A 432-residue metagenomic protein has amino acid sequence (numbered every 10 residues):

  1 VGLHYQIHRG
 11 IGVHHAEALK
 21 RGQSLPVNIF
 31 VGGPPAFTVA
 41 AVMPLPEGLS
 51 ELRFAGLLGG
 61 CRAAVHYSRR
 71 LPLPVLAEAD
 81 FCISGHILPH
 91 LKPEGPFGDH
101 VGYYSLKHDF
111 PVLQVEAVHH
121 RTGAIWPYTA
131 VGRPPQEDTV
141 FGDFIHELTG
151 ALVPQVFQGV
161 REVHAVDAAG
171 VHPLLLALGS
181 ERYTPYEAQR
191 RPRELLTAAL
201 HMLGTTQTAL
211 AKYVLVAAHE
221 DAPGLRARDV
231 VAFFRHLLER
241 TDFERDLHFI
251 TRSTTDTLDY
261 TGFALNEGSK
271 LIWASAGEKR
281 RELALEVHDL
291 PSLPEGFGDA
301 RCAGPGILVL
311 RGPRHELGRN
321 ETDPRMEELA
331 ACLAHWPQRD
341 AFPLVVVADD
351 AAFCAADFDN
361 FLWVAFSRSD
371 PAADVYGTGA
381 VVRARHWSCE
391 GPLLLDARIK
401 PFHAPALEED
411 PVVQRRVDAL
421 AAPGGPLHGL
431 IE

Functional and structural regions predicted by a protein language model:
V1-G32: Internal mixed beta-strand/loop scaffold within catalytic domains of large alpha/beta enzymes
G33-E432: Charged, compositionally biased interaction regions
